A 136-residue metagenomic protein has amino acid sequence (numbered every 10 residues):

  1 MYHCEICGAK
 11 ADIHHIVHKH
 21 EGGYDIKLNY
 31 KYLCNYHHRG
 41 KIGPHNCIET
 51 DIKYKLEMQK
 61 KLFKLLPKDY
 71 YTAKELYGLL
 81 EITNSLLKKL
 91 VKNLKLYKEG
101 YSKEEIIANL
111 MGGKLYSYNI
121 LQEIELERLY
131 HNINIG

Functional and structural regions predicted by a protein language model:
M1-D12, C34-Y36: Short cysteine-rich loop/turn motifs with clustered Cys
A11-V17, I42-C47: Short Cys/His-rich "knuckle" micro-motifs
V17-Y30: Short linker/helix segments within small regulatory modules
Y30-K53: Short Cys/His-centered divalent metal-binding micro-motifs
Y54-Y71: Short, amphipathic alpha-helical "recognition" segments used to contact nucleic acids or chromatin
E75-L80: Short alpha-helical "recognition helix" segments of helix-turn-helix
L87-K88: Helix-turn-helix DNA-binding helix
V91-N134: Short helix-start
